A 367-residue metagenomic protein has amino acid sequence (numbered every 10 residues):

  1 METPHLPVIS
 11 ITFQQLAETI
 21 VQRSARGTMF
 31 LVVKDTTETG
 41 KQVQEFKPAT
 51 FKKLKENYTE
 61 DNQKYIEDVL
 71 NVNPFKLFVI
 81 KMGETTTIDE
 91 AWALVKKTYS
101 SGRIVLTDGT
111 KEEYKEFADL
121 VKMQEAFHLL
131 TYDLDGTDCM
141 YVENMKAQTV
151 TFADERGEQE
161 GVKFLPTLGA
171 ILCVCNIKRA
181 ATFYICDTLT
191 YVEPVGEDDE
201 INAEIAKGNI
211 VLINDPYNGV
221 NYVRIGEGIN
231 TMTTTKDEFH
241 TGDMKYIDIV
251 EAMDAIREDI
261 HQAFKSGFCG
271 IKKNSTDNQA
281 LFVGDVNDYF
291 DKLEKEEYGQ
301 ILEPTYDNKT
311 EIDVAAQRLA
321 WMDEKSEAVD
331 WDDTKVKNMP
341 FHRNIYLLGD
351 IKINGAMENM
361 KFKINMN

Functional and structural regions predicted by a protein language model:
M1-K64, Y217-N367: Structured, hydrophobic secondary-structure cores that serve as assembly/anchoring elements
T3, T12, R23, F30-D35 (+4 more regions): A glycine- and small-residue-enriched flexible loop/hinge signal that marks low-structured segments
T59-V95: A broadly used, surface-exposed interaction patch
I66-L70, V95-K96, F117-Q124, V286-E294: Hydrophobic, Leu/Ile/Phe/Ala-enriched alpha-helical segments that form helix-helix packing faces
